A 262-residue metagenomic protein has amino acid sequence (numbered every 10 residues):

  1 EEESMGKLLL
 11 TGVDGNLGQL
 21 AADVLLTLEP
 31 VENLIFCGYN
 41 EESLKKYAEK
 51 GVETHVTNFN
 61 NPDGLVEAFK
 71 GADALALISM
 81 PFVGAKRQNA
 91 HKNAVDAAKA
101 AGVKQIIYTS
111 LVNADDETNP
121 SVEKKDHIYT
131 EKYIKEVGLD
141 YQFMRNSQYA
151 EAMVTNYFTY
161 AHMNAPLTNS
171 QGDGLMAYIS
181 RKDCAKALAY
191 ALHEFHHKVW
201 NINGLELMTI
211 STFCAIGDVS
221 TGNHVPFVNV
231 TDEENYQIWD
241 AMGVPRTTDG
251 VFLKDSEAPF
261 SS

Functional and structural regions predicted by a protein language model:
E1-M5: Short, Lys/Arg-enriched N-terminal segments with co-localized hydrophobic residues within the first ~10-30 amino acids
G6-L44, N60-D63, K70, P81-K92 (+4 more regions): Oxidoreductase cofactor-interface core, primarily capturing Rossmann-like NAD(P)-dependent enzymes
A48-N61: Rossmann-fold cofactor-recognition segment
T54, Q105-I106: A short hydrophobic/small-residue beta-strand
F69, D73-A76, I107: N-terminal Rossmann-like NAD(P) cofactor-binding module of classical short-chain dehydrogenase/reductase
D232-S262: A hydrophobic C-terminal alpha-helical subdomain
